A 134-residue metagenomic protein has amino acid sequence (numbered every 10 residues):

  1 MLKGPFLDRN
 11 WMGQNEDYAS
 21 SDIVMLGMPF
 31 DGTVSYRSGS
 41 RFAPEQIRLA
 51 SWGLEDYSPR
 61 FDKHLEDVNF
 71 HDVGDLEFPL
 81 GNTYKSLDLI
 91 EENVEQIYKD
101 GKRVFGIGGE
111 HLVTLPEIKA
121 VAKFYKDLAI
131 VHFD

Functional and structural regions predicted by a protein language model:
M1-A129: Metal-dependent C-N hydrolase catalytic cores
H132-F133: Class I SAM-dependent methyltransferase SAM-binding "motif I" and its flanking Rossmann-like core
